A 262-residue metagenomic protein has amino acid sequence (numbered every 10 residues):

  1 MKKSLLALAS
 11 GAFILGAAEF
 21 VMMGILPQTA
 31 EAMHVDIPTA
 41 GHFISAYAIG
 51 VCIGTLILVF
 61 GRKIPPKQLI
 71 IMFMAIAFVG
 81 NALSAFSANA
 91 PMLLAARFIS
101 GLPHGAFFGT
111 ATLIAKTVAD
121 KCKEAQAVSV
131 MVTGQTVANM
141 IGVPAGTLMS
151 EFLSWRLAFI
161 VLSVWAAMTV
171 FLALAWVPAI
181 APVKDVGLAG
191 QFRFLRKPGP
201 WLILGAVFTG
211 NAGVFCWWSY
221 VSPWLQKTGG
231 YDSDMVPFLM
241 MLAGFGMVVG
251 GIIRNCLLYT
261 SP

Functional and structural regions predicted by a protein language model:
S10-I37, W218-S222: Extracytoplasmic
H34, F86-M92: Helix-breaking motifs and short loop linkers at transmembrane-helix boundaries and internal kinks in secondary membrane
T55-S84: Conserved MFS/SLC helix-loop-helix module at the cytosolic interface between two early adjacent transmembrane helices
P91-I99: Paired small-residue
F98-T133: Cytoplasmic helix-loop-helix junction between adjacent transmembrane helices in 12-TM secondary transporters
V130-L174: Helix-loop-helix hairpin linking two adjacent transmembrane segments in secondary transporters
L202-L239: Extracytoplasmic gate region of multi-pass secondary transporters
Y259-P262: Conserved small/polar residues in nucleotide/adenosyl-binding loops
